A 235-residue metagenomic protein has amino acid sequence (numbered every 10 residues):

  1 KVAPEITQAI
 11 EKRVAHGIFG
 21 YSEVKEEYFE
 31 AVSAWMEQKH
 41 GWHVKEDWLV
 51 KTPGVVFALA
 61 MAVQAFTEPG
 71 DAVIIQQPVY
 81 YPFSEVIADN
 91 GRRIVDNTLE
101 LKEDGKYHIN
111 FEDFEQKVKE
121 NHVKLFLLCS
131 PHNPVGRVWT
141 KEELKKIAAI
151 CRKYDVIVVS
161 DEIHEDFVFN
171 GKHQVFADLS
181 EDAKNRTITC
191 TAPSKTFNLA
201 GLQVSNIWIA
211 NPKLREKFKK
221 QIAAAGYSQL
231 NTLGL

Functional and structural regions predicted by a protein language model:
K1-G54, M61: N-terminal small-domain helix-loop-helix segment of the aminotransferase-like
A3, R186-L235: PLP-dependent aminotransferase class I/II
V44-L49, P69-A72, K184-T187: Short acidic capping loops at alpha-helix termini that bridge into adjacent secondary structure
A65-I87: Conserved PLP-anchoring active-site segment centered on the Schiff-base-forming lysine
D71, R92, K153-I157, K184-N185: A short helix->loop->beta-strand "cap" motif at the edges of active sites that frequently abuts
D89-V95: A short helix-loop-beta submotif of the ANL/AMP-binding
L101-H173: Active-site phosphate-binding strand-loop segment of PLP-dependent enzymes
